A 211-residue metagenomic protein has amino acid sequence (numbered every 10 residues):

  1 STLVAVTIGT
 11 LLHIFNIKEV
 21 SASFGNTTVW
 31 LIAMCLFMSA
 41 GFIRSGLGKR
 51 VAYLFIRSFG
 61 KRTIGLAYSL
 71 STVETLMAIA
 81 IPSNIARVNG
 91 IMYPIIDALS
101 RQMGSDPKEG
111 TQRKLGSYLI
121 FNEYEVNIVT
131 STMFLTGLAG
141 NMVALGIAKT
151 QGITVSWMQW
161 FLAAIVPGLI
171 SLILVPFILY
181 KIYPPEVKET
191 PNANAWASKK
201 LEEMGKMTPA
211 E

Functional and structural regions predicted by a protein language model:
S1, L47-G48, A52, I56-S58 (+1 more regions): Alpha-helical transmembrane segments of integral membrane proteins, especially early/N-terminal helices
T2-K108: Membrane-embedded alpha-helical segments and adjacent helix-loop junctions characteristic of multi-pass solute
T63-I64, P209-E211: Select subsegments of transmembrane alpha-helices in polytopic membrane proteins, especially boundary-proximal
N84-V88, M103-V143, I147-T208: Juxtamembrane and boundary regions of transmembrane helices in multi-pass small-molecule transporters and channels
